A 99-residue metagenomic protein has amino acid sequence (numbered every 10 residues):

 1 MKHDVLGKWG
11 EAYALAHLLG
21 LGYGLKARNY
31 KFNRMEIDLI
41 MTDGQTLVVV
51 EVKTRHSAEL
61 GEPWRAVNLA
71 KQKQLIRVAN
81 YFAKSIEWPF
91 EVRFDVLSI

Functional and structural regions predicted by a protein language model:
M1-R28: Acidic-basic catalytic patches of nuclease active cores, encompassing PD-(D/E)XK and other metal-cofactor nuclease
H3, G7, Y30, L60 (+1 more regions): Alpha-helix initiation/capping motif
L18, I37-L60, V67, L75: Conserved catalytic cores of phosphodiester-cleaving nucleases, focusing on short active-site segments
G24, L47-V49, E91: Hydrophobic "anchor" residues on beta-strands that sit immediately upstream of conserved functional sites
R28-N29, F94: Short loop/turn and capping residues at structural boundaries
F32-M35: Short acidic/glycine-enriched loop/turn segments that link adjacent beta-strands
T54-I99: Catalytic cores of nucleic-acid endonucleases
